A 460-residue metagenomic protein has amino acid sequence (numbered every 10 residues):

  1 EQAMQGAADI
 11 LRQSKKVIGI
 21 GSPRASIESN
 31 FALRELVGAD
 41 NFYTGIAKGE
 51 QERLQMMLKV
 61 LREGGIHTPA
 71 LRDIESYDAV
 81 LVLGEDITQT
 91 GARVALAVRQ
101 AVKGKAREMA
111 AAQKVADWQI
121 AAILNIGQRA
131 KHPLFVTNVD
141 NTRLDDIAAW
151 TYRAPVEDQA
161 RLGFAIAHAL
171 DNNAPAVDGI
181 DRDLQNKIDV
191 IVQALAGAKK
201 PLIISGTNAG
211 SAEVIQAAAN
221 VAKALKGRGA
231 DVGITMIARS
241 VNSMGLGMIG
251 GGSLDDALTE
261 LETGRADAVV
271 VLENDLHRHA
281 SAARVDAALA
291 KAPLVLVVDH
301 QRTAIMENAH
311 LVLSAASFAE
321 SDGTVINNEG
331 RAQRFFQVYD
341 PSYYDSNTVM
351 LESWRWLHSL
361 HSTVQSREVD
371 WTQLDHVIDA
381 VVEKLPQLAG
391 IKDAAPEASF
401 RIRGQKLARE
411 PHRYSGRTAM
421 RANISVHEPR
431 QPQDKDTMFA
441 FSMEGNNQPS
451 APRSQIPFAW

Functional and structural regions predicted by a protein language model:
E1-A7, W371, I402, R409 (+1 more regions): Short intrinsically disordered, low-complexity coil segments enriched in acidic
E1-R12, K16-S22: Catalytic P-loop NTP-binding/switch module of NTPases
L11, S26, G163-A167: Short, Φ-rich (hydrophobic/aromatic) sequence segments
I20-N30: Cofactor-cradling patches in redox/metallo enzymes
L36, I46-D393, I456-W460: Non-catalytic alpha/beta scaffold blocks inside enzyme catalytic domains
A39-F42: RNase H-like polynucleotidyl transferase catalytic core
Q216-A219, I378-W460: Long, low-complexity segments enriched in small/aliphatic residues
